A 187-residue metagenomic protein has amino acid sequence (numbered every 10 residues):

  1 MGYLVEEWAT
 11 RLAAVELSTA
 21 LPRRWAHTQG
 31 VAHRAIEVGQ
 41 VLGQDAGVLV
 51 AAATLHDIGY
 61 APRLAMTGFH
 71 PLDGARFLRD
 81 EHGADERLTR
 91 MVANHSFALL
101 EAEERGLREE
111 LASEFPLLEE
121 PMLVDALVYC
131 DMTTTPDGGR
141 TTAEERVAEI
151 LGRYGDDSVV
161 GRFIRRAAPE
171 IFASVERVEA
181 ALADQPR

Functional and structural regions predicted by a protein language model:
M1-L12: Short alpha-helical hairpin
G2-Y3, E16-Q44, L55, E81-A84 (+1 more regions): Divalent metal-dependent phosphate-bond-processing catalytic cores, especially two-metal-ion Mg2+/Mn2+ enzymes that act
A46-E81, T89-L99: His-Asp-centered metal-binding catalytic motifs of divalent-metal-dependent phosphohydrolases/nucleases
